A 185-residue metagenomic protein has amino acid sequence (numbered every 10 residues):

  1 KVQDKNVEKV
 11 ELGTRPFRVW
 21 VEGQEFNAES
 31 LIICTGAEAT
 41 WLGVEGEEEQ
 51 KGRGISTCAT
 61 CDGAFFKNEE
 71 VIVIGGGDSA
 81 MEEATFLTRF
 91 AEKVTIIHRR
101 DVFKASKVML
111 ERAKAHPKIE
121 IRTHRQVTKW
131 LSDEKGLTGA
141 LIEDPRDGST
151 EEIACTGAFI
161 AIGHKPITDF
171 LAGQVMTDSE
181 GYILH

Functional and structural regions predicted by a protein language model:
V2-V21, E25-A28, I33, R89-H185: A Rossmann-like FAD-binding core segment of flavoenzymes
N27, K67-N68: Short loop/turn elements that form and flank the Walker-type P-loop nucleotide-binding site in RecA-like NTPase cores
E38, G43, E48-K67, I162-H185: FAD-site-proximal beta/loop scaffold in flavoenzymes
G75-G77: Glycine-rich Rossmann-fold phosphate-binding loop(s) that bind the pyrophosphate of adenine dinucleotide cofactors
A80-M81: N-terminal Rossmann-fold NAD(P) dinucleotide-binding loop
A84-T85: Generic hydrophobic/aromatic pocket-lining and core-packing "Φ" positions
